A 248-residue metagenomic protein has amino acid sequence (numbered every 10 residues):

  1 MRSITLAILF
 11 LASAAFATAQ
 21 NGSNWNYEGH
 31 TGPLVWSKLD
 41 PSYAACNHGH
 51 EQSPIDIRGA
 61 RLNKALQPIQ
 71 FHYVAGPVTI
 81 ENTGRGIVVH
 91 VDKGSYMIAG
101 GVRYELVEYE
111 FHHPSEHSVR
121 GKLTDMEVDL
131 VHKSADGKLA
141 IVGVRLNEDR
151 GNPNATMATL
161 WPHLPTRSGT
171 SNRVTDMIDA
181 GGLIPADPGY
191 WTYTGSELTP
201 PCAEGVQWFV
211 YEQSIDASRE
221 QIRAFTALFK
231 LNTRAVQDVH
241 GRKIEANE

Functional and structural regions predicted by a protein language model:
R2-L9: Sec-dependent signal peptide recognition, specifically the positively charged N-region followed immediately by
I4, A17-E248: Alpha-carbonic anhydrase
F10-T18: Hydrophobic h-region of N-terminal signal peptides that target proteins for export in Gram-negative bacteria
